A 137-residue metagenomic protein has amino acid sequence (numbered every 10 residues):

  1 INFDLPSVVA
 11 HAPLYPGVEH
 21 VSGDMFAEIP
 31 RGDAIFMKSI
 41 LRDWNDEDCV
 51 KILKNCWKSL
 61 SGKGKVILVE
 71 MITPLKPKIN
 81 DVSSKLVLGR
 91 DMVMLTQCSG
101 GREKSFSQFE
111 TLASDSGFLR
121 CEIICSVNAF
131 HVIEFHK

Functional and structural regions predicted by a protein language model:
I1-K137: Alpha-helical subdomain
